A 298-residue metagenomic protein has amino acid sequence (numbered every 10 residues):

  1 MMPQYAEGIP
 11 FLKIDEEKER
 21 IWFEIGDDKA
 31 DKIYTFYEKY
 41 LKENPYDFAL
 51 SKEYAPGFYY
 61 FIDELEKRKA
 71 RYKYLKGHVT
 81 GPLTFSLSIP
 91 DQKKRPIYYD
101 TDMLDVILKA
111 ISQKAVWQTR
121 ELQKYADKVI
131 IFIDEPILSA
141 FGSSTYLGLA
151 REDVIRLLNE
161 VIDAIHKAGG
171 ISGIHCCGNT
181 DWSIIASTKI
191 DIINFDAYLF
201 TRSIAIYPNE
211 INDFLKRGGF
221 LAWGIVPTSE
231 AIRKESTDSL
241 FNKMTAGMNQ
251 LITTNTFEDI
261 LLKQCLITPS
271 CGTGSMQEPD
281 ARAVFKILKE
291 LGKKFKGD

Functional and structural regions predicted by a protein language model:
M1-Y99, I184-S187, D191, G219 (+3 more regions): Alpha/beta catalytic barrel-like cores
P45-D63, T101-W117, S239-M248: Glycine-rich anion/phosphate-binding loops
I62, E66, T119, L158-K167 (+3 more regions): Surface-exposed amphipathic alpha-helices with a cationic face
R68-A70, L122-Y125, I165-A168, N255-I260 (+1 more regions): Short helix-capping segments at alpha-helix termini
Y74-G77, K93-P96, T101-N209, F220-W223 (+2 more regions): Active-site loop segments of alpha/beta catalytic cores
T80, D134-P136, T268-C271: Glycine-rich beta-strand-to-loop/alpha-helix junction loops that act as flexible
D191-D298: Catalytic-face loop-and-helix region of soluble metabolic enzyme cores
